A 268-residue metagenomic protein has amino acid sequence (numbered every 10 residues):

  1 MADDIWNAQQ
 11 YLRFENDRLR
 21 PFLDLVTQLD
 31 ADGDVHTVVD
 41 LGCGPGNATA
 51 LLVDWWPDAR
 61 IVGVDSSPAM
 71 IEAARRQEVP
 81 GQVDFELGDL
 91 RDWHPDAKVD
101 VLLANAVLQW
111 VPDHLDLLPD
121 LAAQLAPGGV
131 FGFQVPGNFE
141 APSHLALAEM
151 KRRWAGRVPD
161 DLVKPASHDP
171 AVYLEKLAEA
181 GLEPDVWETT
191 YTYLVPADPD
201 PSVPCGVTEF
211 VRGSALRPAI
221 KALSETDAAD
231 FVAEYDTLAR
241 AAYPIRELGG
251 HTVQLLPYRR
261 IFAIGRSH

Functional and structural regions predicted by a protein language model:
M1-G33, V39, N47-L51, M70-A73 (+1 more regions): Conserved class I S-adenosyl-L-methionine
T37-L41, P45-W93: Class I SAM-dependent methyltransferase SAM/SAH-binding core
P45-N47, S167-H268: Conserved Class I S-adenosyl-L-methionine
H94-L102: A short acidic, Gly/Pro-enriched loop at the edge of an enzyme's catalytic core that lines a small-molecule cofactor
V101-H114, G137: A short SAM/SAH-binding and catalytic strip from SAM-dependent methyltransferases
L115-V130: A short glycine-rich, Lys/Arg-flanked "PGG" loop and its adjoining helix->strand segment in the class I
G132-A155: Conserved class I S-adenosyl-L-methionine
